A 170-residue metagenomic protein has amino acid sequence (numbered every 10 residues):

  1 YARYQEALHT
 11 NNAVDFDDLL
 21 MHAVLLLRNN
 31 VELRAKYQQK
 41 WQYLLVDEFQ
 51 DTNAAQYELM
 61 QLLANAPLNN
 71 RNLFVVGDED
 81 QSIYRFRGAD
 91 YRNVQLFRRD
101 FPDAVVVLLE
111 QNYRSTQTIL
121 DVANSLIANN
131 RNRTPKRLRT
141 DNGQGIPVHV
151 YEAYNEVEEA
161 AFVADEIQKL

Functional and structural regions predicted by a protein language model:
Y1-L96, L108-S115: Conserved helicase NTPase motor core
R98-D100: ASCE P-loop NTPase helicase motor core
P102-V105, E110-L170: Helicase P-loop NTPase motor core
